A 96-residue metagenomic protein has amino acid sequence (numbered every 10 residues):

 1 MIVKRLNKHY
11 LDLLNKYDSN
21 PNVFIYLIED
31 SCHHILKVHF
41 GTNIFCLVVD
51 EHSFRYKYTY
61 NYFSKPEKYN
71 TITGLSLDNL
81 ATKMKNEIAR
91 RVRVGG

Functional and structural regions predicted by a protein language model:
M1-F40, K65-K68: Negatively charged, low-complexity tracts enriched in Asp/Glu with abundant Ser/Thr
K4-R5, K37, C46, G74 (+1 more regions): Intrinsic disorder/low-complexity segments, especially N-terminal tails and targeting/processing regions
H9-D12, N79, K83: Long, highly charged amphipathic alpha-helices
S31-C32, H52-S53, A89: Intrinsically disordered, low-complexity regions of eukaryotic proteins
G41-T82: Intrinsically disordered, low-complexity regulatory segments enriched in Ser/Thr/Pro and charged residues
N86: Divalent cation-coordinating acidic motifs and surrounding scaffolds that mediate Ca2+/Mg2+/Mn2+/Zn2+-dependent binding
R90-G96: Short acidic DE-rich linear segments
